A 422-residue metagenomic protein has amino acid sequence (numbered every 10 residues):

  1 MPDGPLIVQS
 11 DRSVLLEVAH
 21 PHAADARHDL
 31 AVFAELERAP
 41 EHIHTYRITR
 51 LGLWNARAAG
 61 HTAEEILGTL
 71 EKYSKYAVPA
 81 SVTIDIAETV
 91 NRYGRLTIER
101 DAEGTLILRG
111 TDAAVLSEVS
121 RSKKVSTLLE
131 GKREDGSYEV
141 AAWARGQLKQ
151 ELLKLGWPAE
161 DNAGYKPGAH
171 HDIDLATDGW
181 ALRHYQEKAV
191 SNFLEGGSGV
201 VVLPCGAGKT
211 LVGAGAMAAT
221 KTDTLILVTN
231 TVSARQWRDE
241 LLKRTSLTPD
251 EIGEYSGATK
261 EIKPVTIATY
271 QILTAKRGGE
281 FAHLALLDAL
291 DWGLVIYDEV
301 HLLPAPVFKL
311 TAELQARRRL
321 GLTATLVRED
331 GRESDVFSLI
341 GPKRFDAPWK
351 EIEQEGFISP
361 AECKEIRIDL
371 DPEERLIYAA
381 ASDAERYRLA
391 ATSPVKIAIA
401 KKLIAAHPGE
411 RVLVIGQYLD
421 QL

Functional and structural regions predicted by a protein language model:
M1-G168: Extended alpha-helical interface modules used as scaffolds for assembling large macromolecular complexes
P167-V202: Conserved pre-motif I regulatory segment
G196-M217: Walker A/P-loop
V201-L203, I226, V414: Hydrophobic anchor at the beta1->P-loop junction of P-loop NTPases
T231-A258: Conserved helix-turn-beta segment of the N-terminal RecA-like "Helicase ATP-binding" lobe in SF1/SF2 helicases
S256-L294, L302-L310: Conserved helix/coil segment N-terminal to the catalytic DExD/H
G293-L294, E299-K364: Post-DEXD/H (motif II) to motif III coupling segment of the RecA-like Helicase ATP-binding lobe
I377-Q421: Conserved interdomain hinge at the start of the Helicase C-terminal
